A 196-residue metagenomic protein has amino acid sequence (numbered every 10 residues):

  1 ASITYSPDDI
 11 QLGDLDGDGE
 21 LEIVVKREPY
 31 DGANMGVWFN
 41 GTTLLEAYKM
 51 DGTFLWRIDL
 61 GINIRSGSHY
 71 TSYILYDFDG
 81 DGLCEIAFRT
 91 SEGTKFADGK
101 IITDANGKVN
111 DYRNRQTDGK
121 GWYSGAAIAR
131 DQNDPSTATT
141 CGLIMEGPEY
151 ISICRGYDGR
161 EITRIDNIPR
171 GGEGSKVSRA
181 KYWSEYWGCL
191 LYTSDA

Functional and structural regions predicted by a protein language model:
S2-D9, G61-S72, E173-K176, L190-L191: Repeat-based blade/solenoid architectures
G17-R27, G80-R89: Acidic/hydrophobic-patterned starts of short beta strands in beta-sheet-rich repeat architectures
K26-G41, S91-M145: Short, conserved, GDST-rich strand-edge loop motifs in beta-rich repeat architectures
T43-M50, P148-G156: Beta-propeller blade signature
D59-R65, I162-G188: Surface-exposed loop and turn segments in beta-propeller and other repeat-based domains that flank or scaffold
Y192-A196: Conserved small/polar residues in nucleotide/adenosyl-binding loops
